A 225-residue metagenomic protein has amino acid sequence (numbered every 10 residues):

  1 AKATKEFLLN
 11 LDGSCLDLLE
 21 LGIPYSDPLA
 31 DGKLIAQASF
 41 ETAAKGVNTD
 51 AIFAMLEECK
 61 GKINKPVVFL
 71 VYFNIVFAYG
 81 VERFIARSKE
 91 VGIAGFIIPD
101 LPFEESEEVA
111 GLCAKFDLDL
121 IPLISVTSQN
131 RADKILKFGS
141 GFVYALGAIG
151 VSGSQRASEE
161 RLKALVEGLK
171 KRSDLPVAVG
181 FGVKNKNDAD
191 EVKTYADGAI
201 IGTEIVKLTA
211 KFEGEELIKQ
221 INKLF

Functional and structural regions predicted by a protein language model:
A1-L11, T127-K137, V179, V183-A199: Catalytic cores of alpha/beta
A1-T4, V68-G80, D119-T127: Active-site mouth loops of central-metabolism enzymes
L11, C59, S88, C113 (+4 more regions): Generic structural signal for hydrophobic
C15-D17, S88-A94, A114-L120, K137-A145 (+1 more regions): Glycine-enriched alpha-helix->loop->beta-strand junction motifs that scaffold or abut catalytic
L18-P28, I93-I97, P102-E105, Y144-S154 (+2 more regions): Glycine-rich phosphate-binding active-site loops on the catalytic face of alpha/beta enzymes
S26-I35, A44-E57, F77-R83, I98-K115 (+4 more regions): Active-site-adjacent beta->alpha loops and helix N-cap segments on the catalytic face of soluble alpha/beta enzymes
K62-Y72, C113-L123, L169-G182: Short beta-strand/loop segments at the ligand-binding rim of alpha/beta enzyme cores
E160-I200, E204-K207: A C-terminal functional module that forms or caps the active site or interfaces directly with catalytic machinery
